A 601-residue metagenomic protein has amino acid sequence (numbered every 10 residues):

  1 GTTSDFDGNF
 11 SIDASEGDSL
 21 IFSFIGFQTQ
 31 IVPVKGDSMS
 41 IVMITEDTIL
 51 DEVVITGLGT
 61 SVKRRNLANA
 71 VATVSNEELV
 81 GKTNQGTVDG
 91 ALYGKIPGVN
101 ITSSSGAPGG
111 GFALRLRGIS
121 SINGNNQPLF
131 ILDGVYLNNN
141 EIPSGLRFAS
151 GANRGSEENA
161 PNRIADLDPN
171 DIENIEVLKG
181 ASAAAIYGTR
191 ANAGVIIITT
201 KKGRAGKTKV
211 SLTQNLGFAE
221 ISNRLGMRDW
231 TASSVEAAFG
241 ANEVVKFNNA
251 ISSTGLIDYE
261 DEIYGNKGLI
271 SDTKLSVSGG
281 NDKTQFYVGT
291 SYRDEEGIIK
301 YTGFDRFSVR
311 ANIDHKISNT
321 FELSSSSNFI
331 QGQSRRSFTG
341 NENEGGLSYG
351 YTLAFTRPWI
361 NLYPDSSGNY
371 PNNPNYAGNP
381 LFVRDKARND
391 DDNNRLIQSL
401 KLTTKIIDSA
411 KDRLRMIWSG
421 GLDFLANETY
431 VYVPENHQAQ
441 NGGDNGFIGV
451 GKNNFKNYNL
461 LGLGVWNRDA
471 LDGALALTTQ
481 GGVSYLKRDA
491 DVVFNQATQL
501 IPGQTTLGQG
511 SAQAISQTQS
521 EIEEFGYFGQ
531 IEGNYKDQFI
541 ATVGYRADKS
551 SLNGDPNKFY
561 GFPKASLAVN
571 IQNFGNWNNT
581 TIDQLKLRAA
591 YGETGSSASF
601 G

Functional and structural regions predicted by a protein language model:
G1-R310, E322-N328, I397: Short, small/polar-rich motifs associated with maturation and membrane association, primarily at protein termini
G8, P161-D166, A311, I448 (+3 more regions): Short, solvent-exposed loop/turn positions at domain surfaces that link secondary-structure elements or cap domain
I49, R65, N126-Q127, L132 (+8 more regions): Surface-exposed loop/interface segments of Gram-negative outer-membrane beta-barrel transport/assembly proteins
L132, E157-A160, I251-S278, K283-R293 (+4 more regions): Outer-membrane beta-barrel transmembrane strand signature
I172, V309-A311, W418, L460 (+5 more regions): Extended, hydrophobic alpha-helical segments in both membrane/secreted and soluble proteins
T200, L275-G279, V309-H315, Q398-T404 (+4 more regions): Residues on the lipid-exposed face of transmembrane beta-strands in outer-membrane beta-barrel proteins
Q214, T290-E296, A541-N553, A589: Transmembrane beta-strand segments that form the barrel wall of outer-membrane beta-barrel proteins
